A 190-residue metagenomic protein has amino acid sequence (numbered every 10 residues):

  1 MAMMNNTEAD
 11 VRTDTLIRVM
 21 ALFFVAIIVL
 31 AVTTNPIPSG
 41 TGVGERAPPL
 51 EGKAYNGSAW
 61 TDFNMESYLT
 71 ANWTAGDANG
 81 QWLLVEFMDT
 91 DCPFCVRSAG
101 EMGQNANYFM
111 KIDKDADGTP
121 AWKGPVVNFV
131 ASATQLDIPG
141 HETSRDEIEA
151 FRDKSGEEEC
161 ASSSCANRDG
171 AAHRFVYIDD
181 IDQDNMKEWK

Functional and structural regions predicted by a protein language model:
M1-R46: Secretory targeting signatures
A47, A78-G80, G124: Extracytoplasmic
P48, P93-V96: Cys/His/Pro-rich metal-binding microdomains
E51-L83, K111: A short beta-strand-turn-helix
G80-L83, M88-D91, L136: Short pre-active-site segment immediately N-terminal to redox-active cysteine/selenocysteine motifs in thiol-based
V96-G170, D180-E188: Structural microenvironment flanking redox-active thiols in thiol-disulfide oxidoreductases
